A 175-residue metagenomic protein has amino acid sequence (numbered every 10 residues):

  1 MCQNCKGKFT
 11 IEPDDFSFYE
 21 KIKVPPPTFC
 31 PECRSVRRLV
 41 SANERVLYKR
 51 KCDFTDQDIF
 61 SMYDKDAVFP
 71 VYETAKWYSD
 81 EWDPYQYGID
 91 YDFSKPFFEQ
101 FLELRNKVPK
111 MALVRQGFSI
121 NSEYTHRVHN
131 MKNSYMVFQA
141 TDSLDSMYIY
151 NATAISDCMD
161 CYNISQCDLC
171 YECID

Functional and structural regions predicted by a protein language model:
M1-D175: Long, distal/terminal scaffolding or interaction modules with repetitive or compositionally biased sequence
